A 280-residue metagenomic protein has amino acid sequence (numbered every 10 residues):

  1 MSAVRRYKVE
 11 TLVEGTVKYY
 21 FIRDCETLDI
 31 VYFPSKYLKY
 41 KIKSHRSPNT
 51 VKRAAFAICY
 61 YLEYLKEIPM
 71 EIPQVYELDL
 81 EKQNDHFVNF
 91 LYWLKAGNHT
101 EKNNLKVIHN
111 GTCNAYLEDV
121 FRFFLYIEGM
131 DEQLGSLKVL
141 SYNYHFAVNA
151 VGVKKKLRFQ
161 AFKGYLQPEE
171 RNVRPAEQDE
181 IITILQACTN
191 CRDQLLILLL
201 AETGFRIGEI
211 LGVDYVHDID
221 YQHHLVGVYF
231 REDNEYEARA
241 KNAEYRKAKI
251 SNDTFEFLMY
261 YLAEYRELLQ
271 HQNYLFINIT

Functional and structural regions predicted by a protein language model:
M1-R46, K52-A55, C59: Basic/aromatic DNA-contact patch characteristic of tyrosine site-specific recombinases
F33-V51, F56-V151, T183: N-terminal core-binding DNA-recognition domain of tyrosine recombinases/integrases
A115, R192-D193, R206-I207, R246 (+2 more regions): Short, cationic motifs built from Arg/Lys/His that form the positively charged side of catalytic pockets
G129-Q133, L200-L225: Short, charged phosphate-coordinating catalytic segments
Q133-Q178: Flexible interdomain linker/hinge and immediately adjacent N-terminus of the catalytic tyrosine-recombinase domain
A176-I207: Basic, Lys/Arg- and aromatic-enriched nucleic-acid-binding interface segment
G212-F257, H271: Conserved tyrosine-mediated DNA breakage-rejoining catalytic core shared by Y-recombinases
N252-T280: Major-groove DNA-contacting interfaces characterized by cationic-aromatic clusters
